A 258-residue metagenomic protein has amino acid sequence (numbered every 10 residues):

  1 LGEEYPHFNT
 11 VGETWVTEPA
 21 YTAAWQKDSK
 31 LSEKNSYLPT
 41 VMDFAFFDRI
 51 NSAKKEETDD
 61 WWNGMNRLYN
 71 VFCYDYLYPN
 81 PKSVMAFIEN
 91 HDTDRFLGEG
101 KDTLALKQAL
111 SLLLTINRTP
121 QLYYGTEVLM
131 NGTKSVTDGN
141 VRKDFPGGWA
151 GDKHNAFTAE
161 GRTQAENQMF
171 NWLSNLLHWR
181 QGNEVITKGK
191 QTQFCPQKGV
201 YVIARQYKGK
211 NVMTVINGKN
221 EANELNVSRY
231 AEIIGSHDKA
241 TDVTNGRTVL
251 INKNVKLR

Functional and structural regions predicted by a protein language model:
L1-P79, K101-T103, L112, L129-N175 (+5 more regions): Active-site-proximal helices and loops of the catalytic beta/alpha 8
Y5-F8, R95, N117-Q121, W149 (+1 more regions): A generic secondary-structure signal for well-formed alpha-helical elements
N9-G12, M85-I88, L112-T115, P120-Y124 (+3 more regions): Structural recognition of the beta-strand scaffold that forms the well-ordered cores of secreted hydrolase catalytic
Y78-K101: Active-site clefts of carbohydrate-active enzymes
H91, L176, M213, A240: A residue-level signal for conserved active-site and pocket-lining positions in enzyme catalytic cores
Q108-A109: Short, hydrophobic/aromatic alpha-helical segments in well-folded domains
K188-K210: Surface beta-strand/loop "capping" patches
K219-R258: C-terminal beta-sandwich/jelly-roll accessory domains of carbohydrate-active enzymes
